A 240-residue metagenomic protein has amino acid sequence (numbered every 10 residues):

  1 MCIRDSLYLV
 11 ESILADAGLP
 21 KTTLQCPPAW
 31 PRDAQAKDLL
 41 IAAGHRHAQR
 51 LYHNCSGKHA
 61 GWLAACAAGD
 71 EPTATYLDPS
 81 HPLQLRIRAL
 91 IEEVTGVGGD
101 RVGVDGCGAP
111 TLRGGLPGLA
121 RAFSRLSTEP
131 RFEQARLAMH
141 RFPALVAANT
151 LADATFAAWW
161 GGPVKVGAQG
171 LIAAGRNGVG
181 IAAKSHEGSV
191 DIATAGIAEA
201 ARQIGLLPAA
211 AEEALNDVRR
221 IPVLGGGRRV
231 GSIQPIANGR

Functional and structural regions predicted by a protein language model:
M1-I3: Short, small-residue-biased leader/transition segments that mark boundaries at the very start of proteins
D5, L9, W62, G115-R121 (+2 more regions): Short amphipathic alpha-helical face segments that pack within enzyme cores and frequently flank/anchor catalytic
Y8-W30: A glycine-rich helix N-cap at a beta->alpha junction
L14-K21, A67, E71, I91 (+4 more regions): Structural signal for hydrophobic packing residues in well-ordered secondary-structure cores of soluble enzyme domains
P31-Q35, L39-A122, L126-P130, Q134-R136 (+2 more regions): A small/polar active-site loop signature that marks catalytic segments
S127-R240: Structured C-terminal helix/loop/strand segments within mature extracytoplasmic catalytic/sensor domains
